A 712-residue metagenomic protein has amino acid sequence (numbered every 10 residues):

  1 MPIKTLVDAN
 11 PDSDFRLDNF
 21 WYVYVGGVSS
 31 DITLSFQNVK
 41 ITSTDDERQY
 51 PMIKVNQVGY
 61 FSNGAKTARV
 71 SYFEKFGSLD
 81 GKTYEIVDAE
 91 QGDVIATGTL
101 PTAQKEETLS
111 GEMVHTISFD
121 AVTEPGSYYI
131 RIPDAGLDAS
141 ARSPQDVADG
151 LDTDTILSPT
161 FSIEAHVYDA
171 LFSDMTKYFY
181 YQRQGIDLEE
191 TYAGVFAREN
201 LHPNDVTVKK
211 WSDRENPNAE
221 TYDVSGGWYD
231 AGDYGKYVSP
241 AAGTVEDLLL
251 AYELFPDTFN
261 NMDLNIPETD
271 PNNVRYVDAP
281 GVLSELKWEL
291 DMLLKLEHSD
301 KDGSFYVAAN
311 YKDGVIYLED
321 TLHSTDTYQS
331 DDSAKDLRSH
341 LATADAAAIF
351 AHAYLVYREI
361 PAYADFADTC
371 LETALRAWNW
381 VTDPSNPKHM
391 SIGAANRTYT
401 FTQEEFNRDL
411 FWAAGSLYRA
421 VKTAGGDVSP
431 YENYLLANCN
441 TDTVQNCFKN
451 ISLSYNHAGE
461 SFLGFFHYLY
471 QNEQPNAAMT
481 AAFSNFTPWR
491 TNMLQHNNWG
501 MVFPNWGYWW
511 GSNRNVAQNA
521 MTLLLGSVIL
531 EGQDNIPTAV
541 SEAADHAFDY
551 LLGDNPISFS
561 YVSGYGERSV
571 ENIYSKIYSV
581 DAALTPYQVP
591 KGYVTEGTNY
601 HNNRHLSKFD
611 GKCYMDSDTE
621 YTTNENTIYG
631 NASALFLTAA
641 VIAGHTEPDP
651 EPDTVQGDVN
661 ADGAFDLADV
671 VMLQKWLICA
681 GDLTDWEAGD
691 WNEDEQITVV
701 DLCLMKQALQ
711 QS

Functional and structural regions predicted by a protein language model:
M1-L34: Extracellular beta-strand ligand-recognition surfaces/modules
S29-D46: Exposed low-complexity, polar/acidic, P/S/T/G-rich flexible segments that act as propeptides, protease-susceptible
D45-V58: Short, compositionally biased P/S/T/A/G/V-rich stretches that sit at domain boundaries
V58-G136, V147-D152, K177-A242, E246 (+7 more regions): Aromatic (Trp/Tyr) and acidic
L137-S143, A148-I163: Short Trp-Ser/Thr-centered turn/loop motifs at beta-strand boundaries
L250-W288, Q329-A334, H352-C370: Short coil/linker segments at helix-helix boundaries
P280-D302: Carboxylate/His-rich catalytic cores and anion/metal-binding grooves
E647-S712: Cellulosome-associated attachment modules in secreted, modular CAZymes
